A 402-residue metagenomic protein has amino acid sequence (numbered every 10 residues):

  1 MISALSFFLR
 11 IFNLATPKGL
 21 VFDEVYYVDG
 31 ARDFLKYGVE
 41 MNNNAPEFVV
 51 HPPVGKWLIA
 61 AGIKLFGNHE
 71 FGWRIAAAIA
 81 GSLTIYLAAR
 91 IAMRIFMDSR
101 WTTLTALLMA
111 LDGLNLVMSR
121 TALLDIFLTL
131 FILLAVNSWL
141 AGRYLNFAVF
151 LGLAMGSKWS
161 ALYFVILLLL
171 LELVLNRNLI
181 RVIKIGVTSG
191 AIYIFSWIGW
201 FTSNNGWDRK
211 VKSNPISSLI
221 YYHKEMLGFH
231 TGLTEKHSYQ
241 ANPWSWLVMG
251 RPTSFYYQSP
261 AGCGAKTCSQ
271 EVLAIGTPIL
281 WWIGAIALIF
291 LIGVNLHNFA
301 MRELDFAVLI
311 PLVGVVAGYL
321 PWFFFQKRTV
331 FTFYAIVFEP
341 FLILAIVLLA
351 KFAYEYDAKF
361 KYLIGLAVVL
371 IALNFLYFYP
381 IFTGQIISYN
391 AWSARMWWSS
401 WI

Functional and structural regions predicted by a protein language model:
I2, I79, A88-L111, Y144-N146: Transmembrane-helix signature of polytopic, membrane-embedded enzymes that assemble or transfer cell-envelope glycans
I2-S6, T105-A110, N137, L151 (+2 more regions): Short helix- or helix-capping micro-motifs that position conserved polar/aromatic residues at function-defining sites
A4, F71, I75-F96, L134 (+1 more regions): Transmembrane-helix motifs of polytopic, lipid-linked glycan transferases
L9-A15, V25-W57, A61-K64, K224: Extracytosolic helix-loop segments that constitute the early lumenal/periplasmic catalytic or substrate-binding loops
T16-Y37, I185, S189-M249, I387-M396: Aromatic-rich transmembrane-lumenal/periplasmic boundary elements in polytopic membrane proteins
L20-V21, A77, L114-D125: Short acidic/glycine- and proline-prone juxtamembrane loop motifs at membrane-interface regions of multi-pass membrane
L87, L108, F127-N146, F150-L151 (+1 more regions): Specific aromatic-rich, kink-prone transmembrane helix
L170, I180-I185, S189-I194, I198-D208 (+3 more regions): Transmembrane helical bundles and short interhelical boundary loops of multi-pass, membrane-embedded
